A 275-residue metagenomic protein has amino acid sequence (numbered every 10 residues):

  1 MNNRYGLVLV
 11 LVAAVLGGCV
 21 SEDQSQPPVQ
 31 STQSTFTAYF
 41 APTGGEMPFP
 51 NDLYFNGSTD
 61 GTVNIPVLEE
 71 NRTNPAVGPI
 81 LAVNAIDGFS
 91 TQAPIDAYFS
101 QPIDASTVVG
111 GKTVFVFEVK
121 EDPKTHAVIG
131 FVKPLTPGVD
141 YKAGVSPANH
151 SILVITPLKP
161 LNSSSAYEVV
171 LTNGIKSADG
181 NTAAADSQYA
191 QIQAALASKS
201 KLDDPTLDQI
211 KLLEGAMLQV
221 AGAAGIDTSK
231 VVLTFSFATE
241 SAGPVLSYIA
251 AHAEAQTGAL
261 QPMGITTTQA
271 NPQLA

Functional and structural regions predicted by a protein language model:
M1-L7: Bacterial N-terminal signal peptides that target proteins for export
V8-L9, T107: A ubiquitous, low-specificity "background" feature that marks scattered single residues across proteins without
V10-L11, L81: Exposed boundary/loop context
V12-A13, T182: Residue-level signal for mature regions of secreted extracellular proteins and peptides
V15-G18: C-terminal motif of bacterial Sec signal peptides marking the signal peptidase cleavage site
V20-A275: Acidic, low-complexity Ser/Thr/Gly/Pro-rich repeat segments typical of extracellular/periplasmic and surface-exposed
